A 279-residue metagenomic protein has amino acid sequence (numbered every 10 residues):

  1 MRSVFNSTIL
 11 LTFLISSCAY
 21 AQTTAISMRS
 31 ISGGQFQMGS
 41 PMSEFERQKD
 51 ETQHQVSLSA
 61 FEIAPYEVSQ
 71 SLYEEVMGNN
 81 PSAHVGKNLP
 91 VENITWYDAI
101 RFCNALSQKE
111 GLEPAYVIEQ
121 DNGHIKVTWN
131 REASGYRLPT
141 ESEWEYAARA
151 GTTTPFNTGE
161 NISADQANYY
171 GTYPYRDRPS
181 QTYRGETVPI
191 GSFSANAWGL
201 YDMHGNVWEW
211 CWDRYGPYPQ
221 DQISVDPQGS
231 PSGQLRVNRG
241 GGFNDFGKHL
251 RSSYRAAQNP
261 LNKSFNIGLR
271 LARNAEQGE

Functional and structural regions predicted by a protein language model:
M1-T8: Bacterial N-terminal signal peptides that target proteins for export
V4, S17-A21: Bacterial Sec-dependent N-terminal signal peptides
T8-S16: Bacterial N-terminal signal peptides
Q22-S82, K87-S107, A147, G205: A short glycine-rich, aromatic-capped structural motif
I26, A60-F61, L235, N266-G268: Structural motif
S30-I31, Q37, P41-M42, V85 (+2 more regions): Functional-site microenvironments in short loops/helix caps that host divalent-cation chemistry
F265-E279: Short, structured beta-strand segments at or near domain termini in extracellular proteins/domains
